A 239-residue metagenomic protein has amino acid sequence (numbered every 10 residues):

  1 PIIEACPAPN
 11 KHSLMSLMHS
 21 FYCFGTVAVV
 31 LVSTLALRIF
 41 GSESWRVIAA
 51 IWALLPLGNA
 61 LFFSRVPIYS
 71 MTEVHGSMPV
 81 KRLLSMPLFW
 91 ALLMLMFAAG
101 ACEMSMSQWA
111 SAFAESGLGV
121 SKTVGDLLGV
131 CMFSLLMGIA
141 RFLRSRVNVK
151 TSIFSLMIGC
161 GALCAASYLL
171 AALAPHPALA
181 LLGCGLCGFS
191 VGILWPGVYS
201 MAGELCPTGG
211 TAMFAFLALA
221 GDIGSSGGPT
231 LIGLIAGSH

Functional and structural regions predicted by a protein language model:
P1-A8, G192-C206: Intracellular juxtamembrane helix-capping segments at the cytosolic ends of symmetry-related transmembrane helices
P9-I68: Helix-loop-helix hairpin linking two adjacent transmembrane segments in secondary transporters
V32-G41, A114-E115, V147-N148, G203 (+1 more regions): Interfacial helix-cap and linker-helix signal at transmembrane-aqueous boundaries of multi-pass secondary transporters
I68-L92: Juxtamembrane intracellular "pre-TM" segments in multi-pass secondary transporters
M86-G138: Extracytoplasmic gate region of multi-pass secondary transporters
C102-A114, L143, V198, A202 (+1 more regions): Hydrophobic/aromatic end-of-helix segments at the C-terminal termini of transmembrane alpha-helices
T151-V198: C-terminal transmembrane helical hairpin of 12-TM major facilitator-type secondary transporters
P207-H239: A late C-terminal transmembrane helix in Major Facilitator Superfamily
